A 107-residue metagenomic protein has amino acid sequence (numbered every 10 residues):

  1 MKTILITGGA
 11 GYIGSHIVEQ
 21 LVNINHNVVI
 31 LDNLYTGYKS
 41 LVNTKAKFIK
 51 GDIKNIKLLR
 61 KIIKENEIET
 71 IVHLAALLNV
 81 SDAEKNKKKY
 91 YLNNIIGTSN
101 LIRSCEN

Functional and structural regions predicted by a protein language model:
M1-N107: N-terminal Rossmann-like NAD(P)+-binding domain of SDR-like oxidoreductases, especially those catalyzing
